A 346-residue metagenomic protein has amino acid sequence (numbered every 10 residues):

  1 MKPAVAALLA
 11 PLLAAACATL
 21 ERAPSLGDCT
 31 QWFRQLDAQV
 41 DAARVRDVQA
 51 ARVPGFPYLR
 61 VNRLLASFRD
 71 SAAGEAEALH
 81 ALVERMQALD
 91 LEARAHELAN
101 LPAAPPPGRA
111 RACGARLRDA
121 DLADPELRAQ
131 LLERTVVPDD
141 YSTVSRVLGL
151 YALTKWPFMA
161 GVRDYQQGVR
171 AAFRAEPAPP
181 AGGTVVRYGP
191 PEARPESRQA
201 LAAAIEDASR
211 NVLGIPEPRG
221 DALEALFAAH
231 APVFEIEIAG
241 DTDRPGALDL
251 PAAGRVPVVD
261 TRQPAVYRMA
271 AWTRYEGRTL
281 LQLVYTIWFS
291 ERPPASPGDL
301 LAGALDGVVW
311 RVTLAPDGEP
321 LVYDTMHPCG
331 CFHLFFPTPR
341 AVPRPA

Functional and structural regions predicted by a protein language model:
K2-A10: Sec-dependent signal peptide recognition, specifically the positively charged N-region followed immediately by
V5, S290, A315-G318: Residue-level marker of positions within ordered structural domains that often coincide with functionally constrained
R22-A304, T325-A346: A domain-level signal for the mature, folded cores of soluble proteins
D299-E319: A short, surface-exposed beta-strand/turn
P320-D324: Eukaryotic, compositionally biased intrinsically disordered regions
